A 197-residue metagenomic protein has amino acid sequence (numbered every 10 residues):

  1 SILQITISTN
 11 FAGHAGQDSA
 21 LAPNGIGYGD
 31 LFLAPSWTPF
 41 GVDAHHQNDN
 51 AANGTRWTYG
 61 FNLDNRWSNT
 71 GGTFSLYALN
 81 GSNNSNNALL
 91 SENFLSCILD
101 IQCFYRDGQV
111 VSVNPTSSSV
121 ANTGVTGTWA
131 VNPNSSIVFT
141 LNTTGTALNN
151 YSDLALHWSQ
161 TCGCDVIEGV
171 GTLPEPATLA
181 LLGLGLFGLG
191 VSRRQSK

Functional and structural regions predicted by a protein language model:
S1-T172: Surface-exposed extracytoplasmic segments
P174-R193: A short, hydrophobic C-terminal helix/tail in secreted or cell-surface proteins
S196-K197: C-terminal outer-membrane/trafficking sorting elements
